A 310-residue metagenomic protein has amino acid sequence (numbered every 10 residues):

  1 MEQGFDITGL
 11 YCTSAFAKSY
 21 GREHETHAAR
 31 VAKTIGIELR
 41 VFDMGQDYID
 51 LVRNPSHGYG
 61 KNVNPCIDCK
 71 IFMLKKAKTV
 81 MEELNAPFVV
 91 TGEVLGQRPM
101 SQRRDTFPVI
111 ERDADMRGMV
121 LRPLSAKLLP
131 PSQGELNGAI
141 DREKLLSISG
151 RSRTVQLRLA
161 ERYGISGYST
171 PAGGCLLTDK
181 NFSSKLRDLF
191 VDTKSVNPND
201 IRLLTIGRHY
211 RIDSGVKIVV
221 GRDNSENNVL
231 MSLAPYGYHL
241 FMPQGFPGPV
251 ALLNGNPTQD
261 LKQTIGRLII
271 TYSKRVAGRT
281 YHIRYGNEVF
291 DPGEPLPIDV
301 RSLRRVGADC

Functional and structural regions predicted by a protein language model:
M1-R162, V306-C310: ATP-dependent adenylation/nucleotidyltransferase module used to activate substrates
M119-C310: AMP-forming adenylation/ATP pyrophosphatase catalytic core
